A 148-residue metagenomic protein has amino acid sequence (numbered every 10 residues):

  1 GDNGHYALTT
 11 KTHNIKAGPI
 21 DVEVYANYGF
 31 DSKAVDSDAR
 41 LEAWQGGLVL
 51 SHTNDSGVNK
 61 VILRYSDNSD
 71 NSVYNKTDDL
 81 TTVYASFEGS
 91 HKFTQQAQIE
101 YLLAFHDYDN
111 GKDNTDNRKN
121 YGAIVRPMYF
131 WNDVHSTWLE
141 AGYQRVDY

Functional and structural regions predicted by a protein language model:
G1, A26-A34, E42, H52-N54 (+6 more regions): Transmembrane beta-strands of outer-membrane beta-barrel pores
G1-A34: Short glycine/proline- and aromatic-enriched beta-strand/turn motifs that initiate or cap beta-hairpins
L8-N14, G46-H52, A85-H91, A123-Y129: Residues on the lipid-exposed face of transmembrane beta-strands in outer-membrane beta-barrel proteins
K16-V24, N54-L63, H91-Y101, Y129-A141: Repeated loop/turn-to-beta-strand initiation elements of outer-membrane beta-barrel proteins
D36-D38, V73-N75, D113: Outer-membrane beta-barrel and related beta-rich outer-membrane complex signature in Gram-negative bacteria
N71-Y74, S86-E88, Q96-Q98, I124: Membrane translocator/pore-forming domains, dominated by Gram-negative outer-membrane beta-barrels
R118, A123-Y148: Predominantly the C-terminal beta-signal and adjacent terminal strand-loop region of outer-membrane beta-barrel
